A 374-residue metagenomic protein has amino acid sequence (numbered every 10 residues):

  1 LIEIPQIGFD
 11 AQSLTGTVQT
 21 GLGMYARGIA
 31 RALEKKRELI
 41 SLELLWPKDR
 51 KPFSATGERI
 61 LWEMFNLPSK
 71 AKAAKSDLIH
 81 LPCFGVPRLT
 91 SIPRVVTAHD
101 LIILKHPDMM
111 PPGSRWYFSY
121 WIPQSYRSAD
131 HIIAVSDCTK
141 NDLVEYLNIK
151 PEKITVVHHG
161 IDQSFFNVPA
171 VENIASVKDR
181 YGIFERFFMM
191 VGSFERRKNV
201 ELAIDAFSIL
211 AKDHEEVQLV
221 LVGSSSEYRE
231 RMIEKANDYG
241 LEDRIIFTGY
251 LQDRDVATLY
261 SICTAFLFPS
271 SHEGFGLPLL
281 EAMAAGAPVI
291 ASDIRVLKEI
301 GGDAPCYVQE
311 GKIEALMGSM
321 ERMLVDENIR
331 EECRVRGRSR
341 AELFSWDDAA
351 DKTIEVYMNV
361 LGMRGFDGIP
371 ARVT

Functional and structural regions predicted by a protein language model:
L1-T374: Carbohydrate transferase catalytic cores enriched for Leloir-type hexosyltransferases
